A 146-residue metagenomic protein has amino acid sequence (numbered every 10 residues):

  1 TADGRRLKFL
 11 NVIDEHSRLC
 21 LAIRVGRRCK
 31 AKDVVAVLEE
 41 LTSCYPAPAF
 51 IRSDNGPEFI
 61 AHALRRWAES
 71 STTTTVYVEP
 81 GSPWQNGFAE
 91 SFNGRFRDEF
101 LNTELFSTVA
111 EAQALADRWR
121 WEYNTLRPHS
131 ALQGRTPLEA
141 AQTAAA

Functional and structural regions predicted by a protein language model:
T1-A146: Charged DNA-binding/catalytic regions of mobile-element recombinases
